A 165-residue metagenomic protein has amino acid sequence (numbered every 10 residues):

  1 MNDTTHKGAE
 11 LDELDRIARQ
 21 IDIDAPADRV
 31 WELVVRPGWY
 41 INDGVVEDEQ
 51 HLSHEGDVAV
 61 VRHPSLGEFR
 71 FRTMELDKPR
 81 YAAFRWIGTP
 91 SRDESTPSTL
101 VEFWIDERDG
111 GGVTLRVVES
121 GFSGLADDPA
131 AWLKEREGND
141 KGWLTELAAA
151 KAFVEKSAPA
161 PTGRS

Functional and structural regions predicted by a protein language model:
M1-H51: Hydrophobic ligand-binding cavity/cleft-lining segments
L14, P64-L66, T96: Glycine-centered tight beta-turn/hairpin loop motif at sheet-sheet or coil-to-beta transitions
R19-I21, F69-E75, S98-E107: Hydrophobic/aromatic beta-strand elements that line small-molecule binding cavities or substrate pockets in beta-rich
P26, L66, K78-P79, R108-G111: Short strand-connecting beta-turns/loops that link adjacent beta-strands
V30-W31, A59, T73, F84 (+3 more regions): Hydrophobic pocket/interface hotspot
I41, D48-R92: Glycine-rich portal/gate segments that line the openings of hydrophobic small-molecule binding cavities
L52, A149-S165: Short, highly charged C-terminal tails/helix-capping segments
P90-L144, P161-G163: Beta-strand/loop substructures that line and gate deep hydrophobic ligand-binding cavities in soluble
